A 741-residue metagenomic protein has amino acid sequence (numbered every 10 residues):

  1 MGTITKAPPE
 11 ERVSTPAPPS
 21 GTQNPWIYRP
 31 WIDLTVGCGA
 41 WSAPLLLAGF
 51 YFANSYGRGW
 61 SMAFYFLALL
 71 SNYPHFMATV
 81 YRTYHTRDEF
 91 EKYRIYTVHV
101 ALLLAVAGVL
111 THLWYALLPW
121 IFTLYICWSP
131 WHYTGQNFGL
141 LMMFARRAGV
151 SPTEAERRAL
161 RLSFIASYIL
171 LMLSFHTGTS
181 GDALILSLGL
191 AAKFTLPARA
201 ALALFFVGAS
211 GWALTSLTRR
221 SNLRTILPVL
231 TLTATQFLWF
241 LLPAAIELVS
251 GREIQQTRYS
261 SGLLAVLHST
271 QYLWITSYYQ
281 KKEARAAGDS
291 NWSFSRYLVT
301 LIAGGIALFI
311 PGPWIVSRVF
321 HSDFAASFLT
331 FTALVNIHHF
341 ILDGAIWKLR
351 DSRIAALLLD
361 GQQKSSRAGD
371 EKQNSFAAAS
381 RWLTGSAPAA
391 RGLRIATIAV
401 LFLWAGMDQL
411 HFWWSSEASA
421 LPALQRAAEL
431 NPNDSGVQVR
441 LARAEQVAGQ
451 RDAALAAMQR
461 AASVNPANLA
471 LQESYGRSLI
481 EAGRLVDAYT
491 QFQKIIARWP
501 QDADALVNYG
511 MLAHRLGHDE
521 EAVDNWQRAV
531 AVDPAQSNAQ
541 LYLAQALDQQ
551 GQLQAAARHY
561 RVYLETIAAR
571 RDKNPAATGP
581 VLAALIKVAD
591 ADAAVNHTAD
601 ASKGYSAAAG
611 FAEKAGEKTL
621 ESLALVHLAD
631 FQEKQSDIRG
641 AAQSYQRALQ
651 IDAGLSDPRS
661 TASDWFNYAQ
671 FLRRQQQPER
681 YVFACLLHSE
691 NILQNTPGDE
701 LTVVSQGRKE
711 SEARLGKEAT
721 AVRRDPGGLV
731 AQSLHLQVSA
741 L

Functional and structural regions predicted by a protein language model:
A420, A454, A488, A522 (+4 more regions): Single-residue signature of alpha-solenoid repeat helices
A427, R460-A461, K494-I495, R528-A529 (+4 more regions): Canonical positions in the second alpha-helix
V447, E481-A482, R515-L516, Q549 (+7 more regions): Register position in tetratricopeptide repeats
